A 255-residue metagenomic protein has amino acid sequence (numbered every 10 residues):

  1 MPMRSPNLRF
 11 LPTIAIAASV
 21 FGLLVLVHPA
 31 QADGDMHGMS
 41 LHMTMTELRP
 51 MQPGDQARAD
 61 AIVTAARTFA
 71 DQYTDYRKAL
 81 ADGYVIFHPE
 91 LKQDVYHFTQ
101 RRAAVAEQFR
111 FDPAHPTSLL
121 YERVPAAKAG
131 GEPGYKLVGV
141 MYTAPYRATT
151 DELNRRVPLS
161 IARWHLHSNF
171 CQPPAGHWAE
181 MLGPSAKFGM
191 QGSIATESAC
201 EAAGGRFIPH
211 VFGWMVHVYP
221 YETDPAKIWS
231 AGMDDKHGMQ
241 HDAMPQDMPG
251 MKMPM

Functional and structural regions predicted by a protein language model:
M1-F10: N-terminal secretory signal peptides that target proteins for export/translocation
T13-V25: Bacterial N-terminal signal peptides
H28-Q31: Sec/Tat signal peptide C-region and signal peptidase I cleavage site
D33-M255: Primary mode marks residue(s) on the alpha4-beta5-alpha5 output face of response regulator receiver
